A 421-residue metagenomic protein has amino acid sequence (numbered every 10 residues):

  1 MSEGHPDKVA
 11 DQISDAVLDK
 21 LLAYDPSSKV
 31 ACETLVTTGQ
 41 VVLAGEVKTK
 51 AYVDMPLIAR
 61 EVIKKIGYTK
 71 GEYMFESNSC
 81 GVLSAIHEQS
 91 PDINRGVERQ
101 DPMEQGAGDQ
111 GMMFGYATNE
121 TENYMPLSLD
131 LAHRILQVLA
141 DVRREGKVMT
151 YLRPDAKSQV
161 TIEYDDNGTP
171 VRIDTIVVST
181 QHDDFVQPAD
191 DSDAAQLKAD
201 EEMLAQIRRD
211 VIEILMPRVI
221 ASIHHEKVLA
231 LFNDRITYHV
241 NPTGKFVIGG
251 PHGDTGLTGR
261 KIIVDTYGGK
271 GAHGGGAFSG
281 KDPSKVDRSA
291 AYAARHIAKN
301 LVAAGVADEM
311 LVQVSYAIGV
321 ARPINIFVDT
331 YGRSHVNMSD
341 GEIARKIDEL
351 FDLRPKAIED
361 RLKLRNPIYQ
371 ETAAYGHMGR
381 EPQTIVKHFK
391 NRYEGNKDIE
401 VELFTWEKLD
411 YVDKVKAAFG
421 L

Functional and structural regions predicted by a protein language model:
M1, G39, L57, K64-I248 (+2 more regions): Glycine-rich, mobile lid/loop segments that gate access to catalytic sites or pores
M1-A31, V412, A418: N-terminal, positively charged regions that mediate nucleic acid binding
H5-A10, Q105-E122, V247-A272, G276 (+1 more regions): Conserved phosphate/anionic-ligand binding catalytic regions in large, soluble enzymes, centered on
Q12-A16, D130, R134, S289-H296: Short amphipathic alpha-helical face segments that pack within enzyme cores and frequently flank/anchor catalytic
V30-T49, I318-R322: Short, charge-patterned binding micro-sites
A31, V42, L83, M113 (+10 more regions): Structured core elements
T37, A307-E309, Y316-L421: Internal helix-turn-beta structural module
R260-I262, Y267-L311, R322-D329: C-terminal catalytic subdomain
